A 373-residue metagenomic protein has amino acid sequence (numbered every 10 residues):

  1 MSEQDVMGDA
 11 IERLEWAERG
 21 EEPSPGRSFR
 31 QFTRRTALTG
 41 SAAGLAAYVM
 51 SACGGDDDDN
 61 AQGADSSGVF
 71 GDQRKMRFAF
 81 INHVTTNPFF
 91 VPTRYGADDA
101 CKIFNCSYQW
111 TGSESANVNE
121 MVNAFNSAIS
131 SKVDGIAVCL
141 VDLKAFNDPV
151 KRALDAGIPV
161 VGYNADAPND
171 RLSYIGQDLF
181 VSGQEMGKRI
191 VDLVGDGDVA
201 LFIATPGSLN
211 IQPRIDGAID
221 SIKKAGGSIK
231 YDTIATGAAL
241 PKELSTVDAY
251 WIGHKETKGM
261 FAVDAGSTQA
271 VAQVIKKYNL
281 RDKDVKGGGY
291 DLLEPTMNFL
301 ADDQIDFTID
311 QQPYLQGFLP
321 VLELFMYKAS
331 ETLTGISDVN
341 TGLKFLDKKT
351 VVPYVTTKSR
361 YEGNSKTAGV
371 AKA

Functional and structural regions predicted by a protein language model:
M1-F32, A43-A47: N-terminal secretory signal peptides
M50-A52: C-terminal motif of bacterial Sec signal peptides marking the signal peptidase cleavage site
G54-Q62: Bacterial lipoprotein signal-peptidase II cleavage site
A64-R74, N210, S221-A225, L315-A373: Hinge/cleft segment of the Venus flytrap/periplasmic-binding protein
V69-F70, K75-A100, F104, Y108-A124 (+3 more regions): Extracytoplasmic "Venus flytrap"
M121, I175-V199, P213, L240-L244 (+2 more regions): Hydrophobic alpha-helical segments within soluble ligand-binding/sensing domains
G135-L154, A218, T236-F299: Hydrophobic alpha-helical
L143-V181, D192, D198, A204 (+2 more regions): Flexible loop/hinge segments that line or gate small-molecule binding clefts
